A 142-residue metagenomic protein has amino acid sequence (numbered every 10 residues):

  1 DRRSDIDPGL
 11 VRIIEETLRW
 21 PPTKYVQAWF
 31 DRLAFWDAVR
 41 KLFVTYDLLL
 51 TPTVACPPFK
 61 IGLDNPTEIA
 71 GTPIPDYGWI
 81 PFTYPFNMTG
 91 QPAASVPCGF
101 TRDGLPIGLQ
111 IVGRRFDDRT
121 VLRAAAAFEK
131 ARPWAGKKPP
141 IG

Functional and structural regions predicted by a protein language model:
D1-W36, R40, C56, S95-L105: Short helix-loop capping/hinge segments that flank enzyme active sites or metal/cofactor-binding pockets
Q27, F59-I80: Short, surface-exposed loop/helix-turn segments at secondary-structure junctions that function as lids/hinges flanking
R40-K41, G71-V96: Small-aliphatic-rich amphipathic alpha-helix that forms the alpha element of a beta-alpha
V44: Structured loop/turn residues at beta-strand edges in well-structured enzyme cores
D47: Conserved acidic residues
L105-R114, V121-A125: Short, well-ordered beta-strand elements
T120-G142: Short, gly/Ser/Thr-rich active-site loops of penicillin-recognizing serine hydrolases
